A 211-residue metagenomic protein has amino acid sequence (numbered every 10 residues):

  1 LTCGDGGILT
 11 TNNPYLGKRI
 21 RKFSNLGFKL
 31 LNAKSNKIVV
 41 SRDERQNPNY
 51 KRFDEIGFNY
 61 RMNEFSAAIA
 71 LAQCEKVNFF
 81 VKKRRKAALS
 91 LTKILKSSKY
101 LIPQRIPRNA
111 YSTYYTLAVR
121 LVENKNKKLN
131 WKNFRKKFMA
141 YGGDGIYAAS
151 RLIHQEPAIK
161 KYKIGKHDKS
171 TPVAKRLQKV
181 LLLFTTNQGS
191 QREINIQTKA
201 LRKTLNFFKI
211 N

Functional and structural regions predicted by a protein language model:
L1-T116: Active-site region of PLP-dependent enzymes
T2, Q191-T198, R202: Short, amphipathic alpha-helical "lid/cap" segments that border enzyme active or binding sites
G7, N13, I20, F65 (+7 more regions): Generic structural signal for small/hydrophobic residues in well-ordered secondary structure, especially within
F28-S41, Q46, S90, I94-L95 (+3 more regions): Conserved PLP cofactor-binding pocket of PLP-dependent enzymes
A87, F134, Q197-A200: Hydrophobic alpha-helical membrane-association signature
A118-N124: C-terminal lobe
R120, T186-Q188: Acyl-group handling in specialized metabolite and lipid biosynthesis
K125-N133, G189-I196: Short, conserved charged micro-motifs
